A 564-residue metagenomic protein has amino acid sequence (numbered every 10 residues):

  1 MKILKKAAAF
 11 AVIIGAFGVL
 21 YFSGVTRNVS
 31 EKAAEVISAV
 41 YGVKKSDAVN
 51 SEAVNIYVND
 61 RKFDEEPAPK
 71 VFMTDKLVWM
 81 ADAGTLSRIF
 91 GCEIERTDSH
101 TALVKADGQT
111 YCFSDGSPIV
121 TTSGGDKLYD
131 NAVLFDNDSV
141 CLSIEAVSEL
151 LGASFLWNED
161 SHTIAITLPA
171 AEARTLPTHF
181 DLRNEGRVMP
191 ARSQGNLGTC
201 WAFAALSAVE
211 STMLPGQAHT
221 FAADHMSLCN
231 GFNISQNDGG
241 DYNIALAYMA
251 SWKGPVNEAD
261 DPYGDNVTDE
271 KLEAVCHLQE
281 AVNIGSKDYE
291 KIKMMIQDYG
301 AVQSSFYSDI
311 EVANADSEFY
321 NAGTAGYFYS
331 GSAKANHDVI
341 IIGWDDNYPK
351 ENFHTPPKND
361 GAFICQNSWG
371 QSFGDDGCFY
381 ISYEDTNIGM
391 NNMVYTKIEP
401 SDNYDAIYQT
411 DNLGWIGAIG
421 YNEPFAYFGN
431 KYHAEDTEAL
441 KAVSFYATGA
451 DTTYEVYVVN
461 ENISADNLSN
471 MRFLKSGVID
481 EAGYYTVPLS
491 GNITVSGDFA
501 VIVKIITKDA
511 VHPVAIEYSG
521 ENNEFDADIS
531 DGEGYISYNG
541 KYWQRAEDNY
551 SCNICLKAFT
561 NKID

Functional and structural regions predicted by a protein language model:
M1-V12: N-terminal Sec-pathway targeting helices
K5-K6, G18-P177: Primary recognition of N-terminal secretory signal peptides and signal-anchoring hydrophobic helices
I14-T26, S211, P215, E311: Short hydrophobic alpha-helical membrane-anchoring segments
T74-K76, F135-N137, Q297, K358 (+4 more regions): Surface-exposed coil/turn segments at beta-strand junctions on protein surfaces, enriched
D136-V140, W157-A165, N387-M390, V495-G497 (+1 more regions): Extracellular interaction modules
A170-K441, Y446-G477, V514-Y518: Catalytic-core signature of thiol
D451-I529: Aromatic- and Gly/Pro-enriched, solvent-exposed loop/edge beta-strand patches characteristic of beta-rich domains
K504-D564: Short, surface-exposed beta-strand/loop patches at domain edges that form aromatic-rich interfacial subsites
